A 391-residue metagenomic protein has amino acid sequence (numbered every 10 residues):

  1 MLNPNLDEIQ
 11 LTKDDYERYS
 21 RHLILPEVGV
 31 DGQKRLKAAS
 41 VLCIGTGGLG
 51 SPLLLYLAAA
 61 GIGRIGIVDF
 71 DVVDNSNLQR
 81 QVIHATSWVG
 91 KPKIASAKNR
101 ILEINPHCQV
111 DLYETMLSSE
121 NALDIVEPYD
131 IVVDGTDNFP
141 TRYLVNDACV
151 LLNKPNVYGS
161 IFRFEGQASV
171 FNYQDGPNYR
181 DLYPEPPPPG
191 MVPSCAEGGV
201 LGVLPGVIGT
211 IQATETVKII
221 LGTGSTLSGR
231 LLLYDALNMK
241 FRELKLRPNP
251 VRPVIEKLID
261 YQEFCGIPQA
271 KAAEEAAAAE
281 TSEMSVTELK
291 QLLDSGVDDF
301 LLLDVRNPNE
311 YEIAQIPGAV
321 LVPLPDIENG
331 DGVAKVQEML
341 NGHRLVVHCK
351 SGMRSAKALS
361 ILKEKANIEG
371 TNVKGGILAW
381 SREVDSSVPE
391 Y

Functional and structural regions predicted by a protein language model:
M1-L42, E263-A277: N-terminal charged helix/coil linker that caps or initiates catalytic domains
L2-N3, A236-G296, F300, P308-V346 (+1 more regions): Rhodanese-like catalytic fold shared by cysteine-dependent sulfurtransferases and DSP/PTP-type phosphatases
L2-N3, Q109-S118, L123, P128-I208 (+2 more regions): E1/E1-like adenylate-forming module used to activate ubiquitin-like modifiers and sulfur-carrier proteins
L2-Q10, V68-N105: Glycine-rich phosphate-binding loop and adjoining beta1-alpha1-beta2 segment of Rossmann-like nucleotide-binding folds
C43-G48, I67, V347: Hydrophobic Val/Ile/Leu positions in short beta-strands of Rossmann-like dinucleotide-binding domains
L49-G50, R354: Hydrophobic/small residue at the entry helix of a nucleotide-binding pocket
A59-R64, K365-I368: Conserved S-adenosyl-L-methionine
I131, P193-L231, L237: Conserved anion/nucleotide-ligand pocket segment
